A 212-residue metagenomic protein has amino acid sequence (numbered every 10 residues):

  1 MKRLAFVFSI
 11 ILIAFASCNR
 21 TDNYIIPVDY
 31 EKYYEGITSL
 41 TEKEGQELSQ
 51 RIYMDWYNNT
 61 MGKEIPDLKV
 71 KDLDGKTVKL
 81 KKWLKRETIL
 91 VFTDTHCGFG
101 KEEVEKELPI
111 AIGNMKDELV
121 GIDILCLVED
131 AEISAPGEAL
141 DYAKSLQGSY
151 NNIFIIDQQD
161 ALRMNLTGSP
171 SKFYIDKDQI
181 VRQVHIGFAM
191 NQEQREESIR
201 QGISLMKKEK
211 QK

Functional and structural regions predicted by a protein language model:
K2-I65, K212: N-terminal targeting signals for export/organelle localization
N59-E64, K82-L84, N114-K116, G148 (+1 more regions): Extracellular/periplasmic catalytic domains that process cell-envelope and extracellular macromolecules
D67-T88, G113: A short beta-strand-turn-helix
V78-E107, I122-I124: Short active-site neighborhood of thiol/selenol oxidoreductases, capturing the structured segment around
T88-F92, V120-L125, N152-I155, F173-Y174: Structural recognition of the beta-strand scaffold that forms the well-ordered cores of secreted hydrolase catalytic
K101-L146, I156-R163: Structural microenvironment flanking redox-active thiols in thiol-disulfide oxidoreductases
L146-Y150, I156-I203: Thiol/disulfide oxidoreductase modules built on the thioredoxin-like
